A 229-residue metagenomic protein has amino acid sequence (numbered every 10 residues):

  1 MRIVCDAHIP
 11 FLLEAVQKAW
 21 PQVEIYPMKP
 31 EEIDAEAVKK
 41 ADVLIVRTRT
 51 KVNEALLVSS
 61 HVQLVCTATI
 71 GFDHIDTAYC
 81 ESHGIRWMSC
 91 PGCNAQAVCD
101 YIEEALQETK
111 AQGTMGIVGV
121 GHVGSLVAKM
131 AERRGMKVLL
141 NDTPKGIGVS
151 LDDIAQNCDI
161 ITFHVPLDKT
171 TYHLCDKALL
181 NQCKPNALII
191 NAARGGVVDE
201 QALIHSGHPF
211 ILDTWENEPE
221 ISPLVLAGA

Functional and structural regions predicted by a protein language model:
M1-A41: N-terminal glycine-/charge-rich "phosphate-binding" loop or analogous flexible N-terminal tail
D6, R47, A68, H164-P166 (+1 more regions): Short, well-ordered coil/turn residues at beta-beta hairpins and beta-strand->alpha-helix junctions within
A15, E81, M88-Y101, T214-A229: C-terminal helix-to-coil terminal segments
D42-K110: Phosphate/diphosphate ligand-binding glycine-rich loop within oxidoreductases
K51-L56, P144-L224: Rossmann-like adenosine-cofactor binding region
S59-L64, H83-I85, M136, P185-A187 (+1 more regions): A short helix->loop->beta-strand "cap" motif at the edges of active sites that frequently abuts
A111-E132: Glycine-rich adenosine-cofactor-binding loop
R133-G148: NAD(P)-binding Rossmann-fold cofactor-contacting core
